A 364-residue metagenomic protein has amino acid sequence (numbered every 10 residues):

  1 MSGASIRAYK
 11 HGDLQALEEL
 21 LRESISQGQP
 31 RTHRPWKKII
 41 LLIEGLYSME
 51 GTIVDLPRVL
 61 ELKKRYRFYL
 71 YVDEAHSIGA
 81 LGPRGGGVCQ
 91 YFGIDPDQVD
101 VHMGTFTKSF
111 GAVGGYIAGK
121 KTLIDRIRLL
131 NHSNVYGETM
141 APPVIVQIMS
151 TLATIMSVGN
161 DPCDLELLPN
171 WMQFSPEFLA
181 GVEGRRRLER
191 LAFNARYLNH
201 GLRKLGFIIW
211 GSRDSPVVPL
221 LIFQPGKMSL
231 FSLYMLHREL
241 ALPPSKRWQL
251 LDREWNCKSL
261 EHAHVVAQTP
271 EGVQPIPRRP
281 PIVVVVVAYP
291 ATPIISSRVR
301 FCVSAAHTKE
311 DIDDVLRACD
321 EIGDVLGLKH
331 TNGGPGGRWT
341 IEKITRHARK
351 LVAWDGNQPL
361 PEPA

Functional and structural regions predicted by a protein language model:
M1-A4, Q98: Short, structured coil segments at secondary-structure junctions
A4-V72: Active-site phosphate-binding strand-loop segment of PLP-dependent enzymes
L14-Q15, G45-E50, S77-G79, N134-V135 (+2 more regions): Short, small-residue-enriched loops and turns at beta-alpha junctions that line or gate enzyme active sites
L14-S26, P57, M149, A153 (+3 more regions): Amphipathic, non-transmembrane alpha-helical secondary structure
Y66-Y69, H76, L81-D214, L220-K227: Active-site C-terminal subdomain of aminotransferase-like
V135, H237-P243, R279-I282, D320-G327: A common structural junction motif
L167-N199, R203-R279, Y289, P293-I312 (+2 more regions): Conserved PLP-binding catalytic core of the aspartate aminotransferase-like
